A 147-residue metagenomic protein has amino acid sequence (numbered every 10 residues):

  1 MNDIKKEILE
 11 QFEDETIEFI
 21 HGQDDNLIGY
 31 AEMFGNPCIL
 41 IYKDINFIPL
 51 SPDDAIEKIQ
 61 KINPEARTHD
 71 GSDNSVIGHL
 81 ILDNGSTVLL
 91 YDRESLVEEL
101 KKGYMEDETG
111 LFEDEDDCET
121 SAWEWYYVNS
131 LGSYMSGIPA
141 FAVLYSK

Functional and structural regions predicted by a protein language model:
M1-N2: Short, Lys/Arg-enriched, disordered terminal segments
K6-K147: C-terminal alpha-helical interaction appendages
